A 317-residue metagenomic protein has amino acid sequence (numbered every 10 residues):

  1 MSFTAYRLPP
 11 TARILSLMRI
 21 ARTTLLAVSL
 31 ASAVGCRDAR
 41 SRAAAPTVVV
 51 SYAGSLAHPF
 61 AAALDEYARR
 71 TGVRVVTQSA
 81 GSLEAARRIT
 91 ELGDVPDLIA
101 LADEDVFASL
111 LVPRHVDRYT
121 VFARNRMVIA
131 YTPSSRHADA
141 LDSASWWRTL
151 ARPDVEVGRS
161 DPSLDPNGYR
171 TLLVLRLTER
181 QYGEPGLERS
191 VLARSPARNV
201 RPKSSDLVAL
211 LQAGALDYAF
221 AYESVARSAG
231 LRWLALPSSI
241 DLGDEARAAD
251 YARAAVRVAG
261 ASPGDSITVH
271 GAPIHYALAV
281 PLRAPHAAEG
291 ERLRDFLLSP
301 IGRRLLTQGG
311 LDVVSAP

Functional and structural regions predicted by a protein language model:
S2, L8-P9: Short polybasic linear motifs
S2-F3, S16, S32: Serine residues within intrinsically disordered or low-complexity segments
T11-L17: Short, Lys/Arg-enriched N-terminal segments with co-localized hydrophobic residues within the first ~10-30 amino acids
R22-A33: Bacterial N-terminal signal peptides
C36-L92, D103, L111-V112, T132-P317: Exported/periplasmic ABC-transporter solute-binding proteins
L92, P96-D103, F107-V121: Short beta-strand-centered segments that line the small-molecule binding cleft or hinge of alpha/beta clamshell
R124-N125, P273: Short, solvent-exposed loop/turn segments at the edges of secondary structure
